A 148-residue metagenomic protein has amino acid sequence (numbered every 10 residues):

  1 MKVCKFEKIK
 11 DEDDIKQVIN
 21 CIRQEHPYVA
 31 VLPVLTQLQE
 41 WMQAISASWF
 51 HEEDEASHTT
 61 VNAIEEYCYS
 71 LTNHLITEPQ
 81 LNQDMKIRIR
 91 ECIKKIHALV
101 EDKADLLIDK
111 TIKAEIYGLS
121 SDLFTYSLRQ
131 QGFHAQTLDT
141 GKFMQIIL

Functional and structural regions predicted by a protein language model:
M1-L148: Nucleotide/pyrophosphate-binding catalytic subdomain
